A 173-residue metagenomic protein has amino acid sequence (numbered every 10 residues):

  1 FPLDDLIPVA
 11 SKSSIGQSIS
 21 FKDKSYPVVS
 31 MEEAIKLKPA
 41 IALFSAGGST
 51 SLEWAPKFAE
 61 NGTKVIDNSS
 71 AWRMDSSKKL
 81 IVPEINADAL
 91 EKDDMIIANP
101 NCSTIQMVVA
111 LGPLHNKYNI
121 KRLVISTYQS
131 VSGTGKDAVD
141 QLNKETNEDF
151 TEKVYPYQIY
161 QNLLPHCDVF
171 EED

Functional and structural regions predicted by a protein language model:
F1-I159: N-terminal Rossmann-like NAD(P) cofactor-binding subdomain of oxidoreductases, focused on the glycine-rich
E152-D173: Contiguous C-terminal substrate-recognition/catalytic subdomains in enzyme active sites
